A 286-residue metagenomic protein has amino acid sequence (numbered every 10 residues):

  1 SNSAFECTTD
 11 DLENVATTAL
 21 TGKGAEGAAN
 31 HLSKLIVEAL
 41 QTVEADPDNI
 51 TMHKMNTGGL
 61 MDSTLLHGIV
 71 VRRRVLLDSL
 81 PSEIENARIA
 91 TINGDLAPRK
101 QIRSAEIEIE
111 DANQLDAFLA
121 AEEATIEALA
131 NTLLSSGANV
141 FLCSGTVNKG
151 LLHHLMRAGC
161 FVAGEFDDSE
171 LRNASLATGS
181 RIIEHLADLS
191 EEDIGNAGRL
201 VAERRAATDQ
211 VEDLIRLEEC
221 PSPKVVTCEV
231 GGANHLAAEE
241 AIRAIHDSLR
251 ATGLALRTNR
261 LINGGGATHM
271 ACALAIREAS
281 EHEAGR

Functional and structural regions predicted by a protein language model:
S1-R286: Core, soluble structural subunits of large cytosolic macromolecular machines
